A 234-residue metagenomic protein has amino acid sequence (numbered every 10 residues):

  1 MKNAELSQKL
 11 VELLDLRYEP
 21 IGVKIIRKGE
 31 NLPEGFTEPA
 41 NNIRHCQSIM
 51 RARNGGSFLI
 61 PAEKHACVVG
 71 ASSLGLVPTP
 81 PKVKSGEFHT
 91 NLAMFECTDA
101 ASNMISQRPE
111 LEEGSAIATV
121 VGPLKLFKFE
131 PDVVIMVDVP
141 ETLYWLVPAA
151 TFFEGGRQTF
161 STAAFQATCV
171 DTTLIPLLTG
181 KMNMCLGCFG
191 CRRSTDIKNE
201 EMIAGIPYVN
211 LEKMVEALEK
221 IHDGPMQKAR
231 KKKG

Functional and structural regions predicted by a protein language model:
N3-G234: Acidic, serine/proline-rich low-complexity intrinsically disordered regions
